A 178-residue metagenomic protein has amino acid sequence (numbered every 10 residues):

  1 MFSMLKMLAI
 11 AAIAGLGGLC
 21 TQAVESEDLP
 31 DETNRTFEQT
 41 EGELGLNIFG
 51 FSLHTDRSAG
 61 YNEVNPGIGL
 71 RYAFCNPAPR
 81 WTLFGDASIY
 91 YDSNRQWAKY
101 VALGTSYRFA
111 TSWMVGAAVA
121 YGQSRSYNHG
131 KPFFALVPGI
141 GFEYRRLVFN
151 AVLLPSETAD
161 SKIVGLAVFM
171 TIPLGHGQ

Functional and structural regions predicted by a protein language model:
M1-E41, G177-Q178: Cleavable N-terminal export/targeting peptides
E25, T33-G42, C75-T82, R108-V115 (+1 more regions): Short loop/turn motifs that connect adjacent beta-strands in outer-membrane beta-barrel proteins
Q39-G45, E63-G67, R80-F84, A98-Y100 (+4 more regions): Outer-membrane beta-barrel architecture
L46-H54, W81-D92, M114-R125, L147-E157: Transmembrane beta-strand segments that form the barrel wall of outer-membrane beta-barrel proteins
G50-S52, Y61-I68, K162-Q178: Outer-membrane beta-barrel "beta-signal"
A59-N62, D92-N94, N128-P132, A159-K162: Replace "Gram-negative outer membrane beta-barrel proteins" with "bacterial and organellar outer membrane beta-barrel
I68-F74, A87, V101-Y107, A117-Y121 (+2 more regions): Residues on the lipid-exposed face of transmembrane beta-strands in outer-membrane beta-barrel proteins
F142-H176: C-terminal or internal capping secondary-structure element at the end of a domain, subdomain, or sheet
